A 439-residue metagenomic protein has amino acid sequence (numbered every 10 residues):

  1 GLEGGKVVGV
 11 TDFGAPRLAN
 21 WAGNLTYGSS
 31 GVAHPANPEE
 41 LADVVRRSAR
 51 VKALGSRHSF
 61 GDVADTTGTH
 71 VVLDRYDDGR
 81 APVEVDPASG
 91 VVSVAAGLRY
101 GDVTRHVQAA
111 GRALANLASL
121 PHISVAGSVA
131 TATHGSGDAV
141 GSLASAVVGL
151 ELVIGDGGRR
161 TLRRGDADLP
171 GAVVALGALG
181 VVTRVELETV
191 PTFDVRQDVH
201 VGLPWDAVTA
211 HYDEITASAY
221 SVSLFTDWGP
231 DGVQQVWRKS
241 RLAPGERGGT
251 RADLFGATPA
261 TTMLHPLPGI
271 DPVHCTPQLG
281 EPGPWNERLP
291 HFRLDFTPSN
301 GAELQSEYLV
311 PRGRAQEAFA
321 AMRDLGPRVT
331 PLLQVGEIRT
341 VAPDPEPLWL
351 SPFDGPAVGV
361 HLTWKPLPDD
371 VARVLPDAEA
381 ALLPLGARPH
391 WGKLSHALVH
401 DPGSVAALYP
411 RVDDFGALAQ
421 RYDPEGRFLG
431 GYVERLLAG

Functional and structural regions predicted by a protein language model:
G1-V8: Short, Lys/Arg-enriched N-terminal segments with co-localized hydrophobic residues within the first ~10-30 amino acids
G23-H122, V129-G137, L224, I338 (+1 more regions): Glycine-rich N-terminal segment of FAD-binding domains in flavoprotein oxidoreductases, spanning the beta-loop-helix
E40-D43, D102, V208, Q235 (+2 more regions): Short, conserved charged micro-motifs
G61-R80, G135-G157, V181-E188: Structural signature of FAD isoalloxazine-binding scaffolds in flavoprotein oxidoreductases
P87, Q108, I154, S351-P352 (+5 more regions): Non-transmembrane, aqueous-exposed alpha-helical and coiled segments at domain scale
V148-R328, L332, T340: C-terminal substrate-binding/cap subdomain adjacent to the FAD-binding core in PCMH-type and related FAD-linked
R288-L408: Substrate-recognition/cap regions that form aromatic- and gly/pro-loop-enriched pockets for small-molecule ligands
L385-G439: Activity-critical C-terminal alpha-helical subdomain
